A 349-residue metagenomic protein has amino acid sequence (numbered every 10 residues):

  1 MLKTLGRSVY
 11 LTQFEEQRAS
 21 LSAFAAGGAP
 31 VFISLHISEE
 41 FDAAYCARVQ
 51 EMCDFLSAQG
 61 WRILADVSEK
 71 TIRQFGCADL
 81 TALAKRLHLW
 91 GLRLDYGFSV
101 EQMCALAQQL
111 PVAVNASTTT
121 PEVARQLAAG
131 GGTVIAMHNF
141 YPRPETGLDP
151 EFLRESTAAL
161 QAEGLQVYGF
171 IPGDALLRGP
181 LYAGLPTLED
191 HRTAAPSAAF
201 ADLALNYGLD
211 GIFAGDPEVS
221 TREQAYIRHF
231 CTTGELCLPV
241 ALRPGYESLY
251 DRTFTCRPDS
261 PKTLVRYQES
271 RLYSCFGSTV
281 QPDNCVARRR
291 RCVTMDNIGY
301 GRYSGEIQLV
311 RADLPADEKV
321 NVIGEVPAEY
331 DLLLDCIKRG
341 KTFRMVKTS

Functional and structural regions predicted by a protein language model:
M1-K3, T348-S349: Short, Lys/Arg-enriched, disordered terminal segments
L2-T133, F140: Active-site beta->alpha loop and helix N-cap motifs at the rims of alpha/beta catalytic domains
G6-V9, G76-L87, A105-T119, L160-G164 (+3 more regions): Short secondary-structure transition/capping segments
I37, G60, H229, R339 (+1 more regions): Intrinsically disordered, low-complexity serine/threonine-rich segments
M52-L56, F75, I171-A175, R266-Y273: A broad, low-specificity signal for short, low-complexity segments enriched in glycine/proline and polar/charged
A65-T81, S99-C104, F152-E155, L205-A214 (+1 more regions): Electropositive, surface-exposed helix/loop patches at the edges of structured domains that serve as adaptable
N115-P244: Catalytic alpha/beta core domains of metabolic enzymes, predominantly
P244-S349: C-terminal functional modules
